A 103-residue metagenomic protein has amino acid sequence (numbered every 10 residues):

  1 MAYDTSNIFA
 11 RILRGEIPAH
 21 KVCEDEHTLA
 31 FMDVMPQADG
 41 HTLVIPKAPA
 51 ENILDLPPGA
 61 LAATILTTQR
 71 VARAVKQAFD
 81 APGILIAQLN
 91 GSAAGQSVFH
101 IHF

Functional and structural regions predicted by a protein language model:
M1-I101: HIT superfamily nucleotide-processing domains
